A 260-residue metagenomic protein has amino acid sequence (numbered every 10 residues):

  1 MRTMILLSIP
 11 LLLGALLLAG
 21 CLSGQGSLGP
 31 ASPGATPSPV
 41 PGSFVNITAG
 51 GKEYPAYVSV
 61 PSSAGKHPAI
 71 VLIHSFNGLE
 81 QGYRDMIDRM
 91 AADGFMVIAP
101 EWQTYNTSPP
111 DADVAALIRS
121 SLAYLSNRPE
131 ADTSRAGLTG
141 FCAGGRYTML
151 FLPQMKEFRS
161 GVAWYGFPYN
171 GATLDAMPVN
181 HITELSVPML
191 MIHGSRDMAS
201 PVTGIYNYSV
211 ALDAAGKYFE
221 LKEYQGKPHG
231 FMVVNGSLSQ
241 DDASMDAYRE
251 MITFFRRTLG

Functional and structural regions predicted by a protein language model:
M1-S38: Secretory targeting signatures
L28-A64: N-terminal cap/lid segment of alpha/beta-hydrolase-fold proteins
K66-S75: Short beta-strand element of the alpha/beta-hydrolase
Q81-P100: Short amphipathic alpha-helix adjacent to the substrate-entry channel of hydrolases
G82, S108-P129, E250: Alpha/beta-hydrolase active-site loop
R119-E184: Primarily recognizes the serine-hydrolase "nucleophile elbow" in alpha/beta-hydrolase and SGNH/GDSL folds
L185, M191-H193, D197: Short beta-strand/loop motif that positions the catalytic acidic residue of the alpha/beta-hydrolase fold
D213-G260: C-terminal catalytic histidine-bearing segment of alpha/beta-hydrolase fold enzymes
